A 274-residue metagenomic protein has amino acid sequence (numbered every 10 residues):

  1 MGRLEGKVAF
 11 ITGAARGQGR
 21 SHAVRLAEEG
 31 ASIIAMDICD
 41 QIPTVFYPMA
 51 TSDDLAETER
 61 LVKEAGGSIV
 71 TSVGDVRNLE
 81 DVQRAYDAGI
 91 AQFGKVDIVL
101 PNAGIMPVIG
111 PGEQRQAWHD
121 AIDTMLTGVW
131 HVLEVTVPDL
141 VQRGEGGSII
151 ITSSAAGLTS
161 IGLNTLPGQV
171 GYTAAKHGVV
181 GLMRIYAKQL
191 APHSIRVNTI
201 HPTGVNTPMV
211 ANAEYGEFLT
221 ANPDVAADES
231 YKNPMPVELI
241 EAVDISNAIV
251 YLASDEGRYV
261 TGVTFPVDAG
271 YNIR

Functional and structural regions predicted by a protein language model:
G2-I38: Canonical Rossmann dinucleotide-binding motif of NAD(H)/NADP(H)-dependent dehydrogenases/reductases, specifically
K7, G67-S68, K95-V96, L140-A155 (+3 more regions): Active-site loop of short-chain dehydrogenase/reductase
M49-D53, G104-D120, G162-G168, A211: Conserved mid-core segment of classical short-chain dehydrogenase/reductases
D87, T124-G144, A156-G157, A187-K188 (+2 more regions): Amphipathic alpha-helical dimer-interface segment in Rossmann-like NAD(P)H-dependent oxidoreductases
F93-G94, I195, E238-V267, N272-I273: C-terminal substrate-recognition "lid" of short-chain dehydrogenase/reductases
D97, I105, R115-L133, I150 (+2 more regions): Catalytic Tyr-X3-Lys loop
I109, I150-G178, M183-P192, G204-N206: Catalytic loop of short-chain dehydrogenase/reductase
F218-D244: Catalytic Tyr-x(3-8)-Lys segment
